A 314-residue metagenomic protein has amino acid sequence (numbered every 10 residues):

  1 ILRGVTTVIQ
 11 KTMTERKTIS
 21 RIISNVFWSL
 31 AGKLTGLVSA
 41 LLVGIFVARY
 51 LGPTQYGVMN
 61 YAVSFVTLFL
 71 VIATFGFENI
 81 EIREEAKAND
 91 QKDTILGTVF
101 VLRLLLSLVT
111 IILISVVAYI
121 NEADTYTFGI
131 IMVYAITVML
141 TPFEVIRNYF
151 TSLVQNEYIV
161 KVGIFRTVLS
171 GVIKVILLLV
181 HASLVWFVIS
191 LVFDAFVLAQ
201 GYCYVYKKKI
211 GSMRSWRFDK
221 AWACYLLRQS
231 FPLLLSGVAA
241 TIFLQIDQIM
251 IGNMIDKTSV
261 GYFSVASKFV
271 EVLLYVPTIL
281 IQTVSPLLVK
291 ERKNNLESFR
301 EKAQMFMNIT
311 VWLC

Functional and structural regions predicted by a protein language model:
L2, R16, I22, A48-A62 (+4 more regions): Membrane-interface helix-capping segments at transmembrane helix termini in multi-pass transporters
L2-T18, I22, E157, L184-V188 (+3 more regions): Interhelical loop/hinge segments that connect adjacent transmembrane helices in multipass membrane
G4-I9, L34, A73, G97-A123 (+4 more regions): Alpha-helical transmembrane segments of multi-pass membrane transport and lipid-handling proteins
T18-E78, I111, S115, R166-G171 (+3 more regions): Signature of the first transmembrane helix
A40, A73-D90, S152, V270-L296 (+2 more regions): Helix-loop junctions and terminal segments of transmembrane helices in multi-pass membrane transport/translocation
L68, I72, L104, L108-I112 (+5 more regions): Alpha-helical transmembrane segments of multi-pass membrane proteins
R83-N89, M139-G163, V185: Membrane-interface junctions at transmembrane-helix termini in multi-pass inner-membrane proteins
F128-A135, K161-K208, V270: Hydrophobic alpha-helical transmembrane segments
